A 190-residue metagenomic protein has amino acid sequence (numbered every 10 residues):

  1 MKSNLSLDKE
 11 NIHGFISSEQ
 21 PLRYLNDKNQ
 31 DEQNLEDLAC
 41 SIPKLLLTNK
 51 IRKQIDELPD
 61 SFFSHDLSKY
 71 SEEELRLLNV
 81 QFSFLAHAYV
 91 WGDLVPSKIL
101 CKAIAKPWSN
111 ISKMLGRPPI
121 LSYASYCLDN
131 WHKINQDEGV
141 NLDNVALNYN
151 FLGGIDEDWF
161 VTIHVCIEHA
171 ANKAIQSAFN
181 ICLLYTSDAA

Functional and structural regions predicted by a protein language model:
M1-F84, A88-S97: C-terminal auxiliary extensions adjacent to catalytic cores
E19, K28, C127-N130, A174: Generic alpha-helical secondary structure signal
D60-N144: Long, charged all-alpha helical bundle/coiled-coil segments in cytosolic proteins
L67-Y70, E74, I155-C166: Non-transmembrane, amphipathic alpha-helical segments
D143-V161, Q176-L184: Short, charged/polar, low-complexity loop and linker segments that flank or interrupt alpha-helical bundles
C166-H169, K173, N180: Charged, amphipathic alpha-helical oligomerization/scaffolding segments
Y185-A190: Conserved small/polar residues in nucleotide/adenosyl-binding loops
